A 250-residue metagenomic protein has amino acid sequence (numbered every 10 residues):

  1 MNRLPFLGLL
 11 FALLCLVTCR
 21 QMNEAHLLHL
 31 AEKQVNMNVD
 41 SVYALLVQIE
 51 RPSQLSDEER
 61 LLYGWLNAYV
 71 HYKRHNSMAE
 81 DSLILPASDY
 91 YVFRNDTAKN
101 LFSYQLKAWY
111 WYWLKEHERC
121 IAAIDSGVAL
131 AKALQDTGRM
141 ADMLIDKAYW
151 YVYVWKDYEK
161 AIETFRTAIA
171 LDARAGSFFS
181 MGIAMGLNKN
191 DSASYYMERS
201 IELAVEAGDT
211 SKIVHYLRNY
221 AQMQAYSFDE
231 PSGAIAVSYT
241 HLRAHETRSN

Functional and structural regions predicted by a protein language model:
G8-C15: Bacterial N-terminal signal peptides
C19-Y69, K73, M78-D81, A98: N-terminal leader/linker segments that initiate helical-solenoid repeat arrays
L27-N36, G64-H75, F102-K115, R139-V154 (+2 more regions): Tandem amphipathic alpha-helical repeat scaffolds
Q34-V47, R74-P86, E116-D125, W155-T164 (+2 more regions): Helix-turn-helix repeat elements of alpha-solenoid scaffolds
L45, P52, Y90-F93, L130-A133 (+3 more regions): Residue position in alpha-helical solenoids
T240-T247: Conserved small/polar residues in nucleotide/adenosyl-binding loops
